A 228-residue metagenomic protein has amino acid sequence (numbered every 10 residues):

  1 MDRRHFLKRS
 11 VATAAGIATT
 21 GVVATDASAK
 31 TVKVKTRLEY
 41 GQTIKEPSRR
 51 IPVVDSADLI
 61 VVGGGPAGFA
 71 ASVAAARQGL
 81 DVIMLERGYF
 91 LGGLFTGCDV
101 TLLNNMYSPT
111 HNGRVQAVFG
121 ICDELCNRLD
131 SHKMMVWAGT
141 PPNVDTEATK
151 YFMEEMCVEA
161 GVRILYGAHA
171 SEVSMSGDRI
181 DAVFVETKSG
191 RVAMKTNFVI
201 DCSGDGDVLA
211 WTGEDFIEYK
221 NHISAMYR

Functional and structural regions predicted by a protein language model:
D2-D58: Extreme N-terminal leader/targeting segments of oxidoreductases
V11, A74, L80-D81, E86-R179 (+2 more regions): Conserved N-terminal/central alpha/beta ligand/cofactor-binding core
D55-A57, G190-F198: Core beta-strand elements of the Rossmann-like FAD/NAD(P) dinucleotide-binding domain in flavoenzyme oxidoreductases
L59-L80: N-terminal Rossmann-like FAD-binding beta1-loop-alpha1 element of flavoenzymes
P66, H169, T196: Mobile, glycine-rich extracellular loop/lid and propeptide segments that shape or gate substrate/ligand access
A67, T96, S189-A193: Ligand-binding pocket scaffold of soluble enzyme catalytic domains
S176-V192: Conserved beta-strand-loop-beta-strand element in the redox core of flavoprotein oxidoreductases
D201-R228: Glycine-rich loop(s) and the adjacent beta-strand/alpha-helix scaffold that form part
